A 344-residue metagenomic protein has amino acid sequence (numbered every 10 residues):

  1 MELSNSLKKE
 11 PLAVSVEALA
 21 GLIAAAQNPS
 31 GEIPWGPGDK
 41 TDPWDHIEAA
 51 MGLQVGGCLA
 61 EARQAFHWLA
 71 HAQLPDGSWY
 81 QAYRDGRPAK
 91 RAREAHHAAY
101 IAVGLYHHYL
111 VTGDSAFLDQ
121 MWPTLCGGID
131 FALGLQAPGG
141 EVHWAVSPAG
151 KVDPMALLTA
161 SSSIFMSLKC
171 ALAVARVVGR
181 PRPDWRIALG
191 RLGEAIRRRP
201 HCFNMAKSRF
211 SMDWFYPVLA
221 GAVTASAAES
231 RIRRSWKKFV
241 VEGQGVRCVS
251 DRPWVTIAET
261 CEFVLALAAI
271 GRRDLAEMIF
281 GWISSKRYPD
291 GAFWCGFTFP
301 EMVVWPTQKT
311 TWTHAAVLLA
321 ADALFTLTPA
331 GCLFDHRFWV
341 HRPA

Functional and structural regions predicted by a protein language model:
M1-K9, I47-E61, Y100-F117, S162-R180 (+3 more regions): Well-ordered alpha-helical scaffold segments within catalytic/enzyme domains
E2-K40, R63-A98, W122, G127-M155 (+2 more regions): Extended glycan-interaction surfaces of carbohydrate-active proteins
P34-P37, S115-D119, G179-P183, V303: Short, surface-exposed loop/turn segments at secondary-structure junctions
K40-Q54, D153-A156, V264, H336: Alpha-helical scaffold segments that form or flank carboxylate-/histidine-based iron centers
D153-R199: Loop-centered beta-sheet repeat module
